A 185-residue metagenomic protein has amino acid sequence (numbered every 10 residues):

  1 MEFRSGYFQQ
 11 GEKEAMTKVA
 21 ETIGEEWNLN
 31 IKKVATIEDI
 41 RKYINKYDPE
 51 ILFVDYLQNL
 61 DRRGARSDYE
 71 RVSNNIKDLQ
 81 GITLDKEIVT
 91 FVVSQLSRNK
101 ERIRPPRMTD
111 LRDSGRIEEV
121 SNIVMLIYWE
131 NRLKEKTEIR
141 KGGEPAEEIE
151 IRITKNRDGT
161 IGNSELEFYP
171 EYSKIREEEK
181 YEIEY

Functional and structural regions predicted by a protein language model:
M1-D48, R62-R63, S164-E165: Cytosolic-facing regulatory segments adjacent to core modules
S5-Y7, I37-L52, R66, G81-K86 (+1 more regions): C-terminal regions of RecA-like/P-loop NTPase motor modules
E12-K13, I76, S114: Generic alpha-helix initiation/capping and coil-helix boundary signal
V19-I31, L79-F91, V120-N122: A structural motif corresponding to the C-terminal end of an alpha-helix and its immediate exit/capping segment
I31-A35, E70-S73, M108: Conserved phosphate-coordination/catalytic loops
A35, Q58, L96-S97: Active-site-proximal loop/turn and secondary-structure-junction residues that shape catalytic pockets, frequently
E50-V92: Helical hairpin unit composed of two closely spaced alpha helices linked by a short loop
